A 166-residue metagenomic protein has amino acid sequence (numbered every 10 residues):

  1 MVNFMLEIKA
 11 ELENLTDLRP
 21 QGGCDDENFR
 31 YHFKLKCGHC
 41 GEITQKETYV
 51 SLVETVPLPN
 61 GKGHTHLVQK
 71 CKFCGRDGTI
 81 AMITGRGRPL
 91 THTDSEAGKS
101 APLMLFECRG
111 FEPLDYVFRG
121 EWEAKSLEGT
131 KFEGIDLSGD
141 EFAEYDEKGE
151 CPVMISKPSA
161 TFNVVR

Functional and structural regions predicted by a protein language model:
M1-R166: N-terminal pre-domain and mature-chain start segments
